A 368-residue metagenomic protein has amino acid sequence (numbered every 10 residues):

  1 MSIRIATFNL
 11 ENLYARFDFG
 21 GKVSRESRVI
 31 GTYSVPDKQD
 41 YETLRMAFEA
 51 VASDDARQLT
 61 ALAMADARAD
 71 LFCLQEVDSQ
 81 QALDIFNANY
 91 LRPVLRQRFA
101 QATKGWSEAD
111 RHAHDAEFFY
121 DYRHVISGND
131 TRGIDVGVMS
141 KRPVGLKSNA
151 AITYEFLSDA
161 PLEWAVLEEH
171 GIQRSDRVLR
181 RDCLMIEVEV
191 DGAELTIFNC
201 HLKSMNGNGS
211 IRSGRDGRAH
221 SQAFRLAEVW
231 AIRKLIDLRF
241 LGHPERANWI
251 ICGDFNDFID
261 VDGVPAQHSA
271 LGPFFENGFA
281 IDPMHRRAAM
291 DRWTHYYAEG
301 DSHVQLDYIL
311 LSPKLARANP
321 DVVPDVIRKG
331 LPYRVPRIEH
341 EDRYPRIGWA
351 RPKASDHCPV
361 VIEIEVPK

Functional and structural regions predicted by a protein language model:
M1-D115, R123-D135, P345-G348, E365-K368: N-terminal, active-site-proximal structural segment of metallo-dependent hydrolase catalytic domains
S2, L71, V77-K203: Structured beta-strand-rich core segments of catalytic domains in phosphoester-bond hydrolases
R4, Q80, L146-N149, I172 (+3 more regions): Metal-dependent phosphoester-hydrolase catalytic domains
E11, D78, H201-K203, F255-F258: Catalytic metal-binding/acid-base residues of hydrolase active sites
R16-G20, D84-N87, N149-I152, F198 (+3 more regions): Short, solvent-exposed loop/turn and secondary-structure capping segments
R45-V51, A69-L74, V125, I172-Q173 (+2 more regions): Second-shell loop/turn segments in exported
A56, T60, S79-A82, D135 (+4 more regions): Stable alpha-helical elements in mature extracytoplasmic
D191-A193, N199-S221: Active-site His/acidic residue clusters
